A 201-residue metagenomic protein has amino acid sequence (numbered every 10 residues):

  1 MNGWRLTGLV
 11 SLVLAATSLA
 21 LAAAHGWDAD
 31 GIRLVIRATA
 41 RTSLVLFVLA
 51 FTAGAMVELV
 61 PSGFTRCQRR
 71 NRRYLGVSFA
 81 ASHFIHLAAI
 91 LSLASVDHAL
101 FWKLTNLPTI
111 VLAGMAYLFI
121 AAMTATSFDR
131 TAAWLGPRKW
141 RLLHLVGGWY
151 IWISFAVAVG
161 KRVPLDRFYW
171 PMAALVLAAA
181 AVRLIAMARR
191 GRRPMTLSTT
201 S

Functional and structural regions predicted by a protein language model:
M1-S201: Membrane-embedded alpha-helical bundles that constitute the cytochrome b-like, heme-associated redox core of multi-pass
